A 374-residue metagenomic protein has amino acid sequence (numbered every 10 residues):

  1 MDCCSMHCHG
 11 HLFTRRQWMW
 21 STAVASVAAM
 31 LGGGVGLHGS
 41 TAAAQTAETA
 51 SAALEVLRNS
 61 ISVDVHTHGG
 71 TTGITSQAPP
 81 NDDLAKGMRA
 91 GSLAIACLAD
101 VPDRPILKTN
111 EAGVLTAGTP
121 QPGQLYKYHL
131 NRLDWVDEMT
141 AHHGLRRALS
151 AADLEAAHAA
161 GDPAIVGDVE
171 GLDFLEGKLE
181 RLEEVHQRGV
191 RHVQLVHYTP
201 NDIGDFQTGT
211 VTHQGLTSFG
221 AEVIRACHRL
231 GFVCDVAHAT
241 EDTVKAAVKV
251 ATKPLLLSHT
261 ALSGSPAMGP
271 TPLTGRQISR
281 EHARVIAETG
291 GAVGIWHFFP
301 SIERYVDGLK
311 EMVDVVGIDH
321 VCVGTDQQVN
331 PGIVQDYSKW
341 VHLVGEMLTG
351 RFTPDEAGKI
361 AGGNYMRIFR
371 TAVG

Functional and structural regions predicted by a protein language model:
M1-Q17, V24, S40: N-terminal secretory signal peptides
G33-T67: C-terminal segment of N-terminal export signals and the immediately downstream linker at the start of the mature
E55, D82-L84, G177-R191, G209-L256 (+3 more regions): Histidine/acidic residue-rich metal-binding segments in metalloenzymes
H66, S150, G189, C234 (+2 more regions): Conserved, mostly hydrophobic/aromatic
T67-P80, D103-Q124, E176, H197-L216 (+3 more regions): Acidic/histidine-rich helix-loop elements that form or flank divalent-metal/phosphate-binding sites at the catalytic
G87-E180, T208-T212, S218-F219, R225-A226: A metal-dependent hydrolase metal-coordination microenvironment
A292, P300-D307, G358-F369: C-terminal helical cap
W296-H297, V316-Y337: Short acidic/histidine-rich active-site segments
